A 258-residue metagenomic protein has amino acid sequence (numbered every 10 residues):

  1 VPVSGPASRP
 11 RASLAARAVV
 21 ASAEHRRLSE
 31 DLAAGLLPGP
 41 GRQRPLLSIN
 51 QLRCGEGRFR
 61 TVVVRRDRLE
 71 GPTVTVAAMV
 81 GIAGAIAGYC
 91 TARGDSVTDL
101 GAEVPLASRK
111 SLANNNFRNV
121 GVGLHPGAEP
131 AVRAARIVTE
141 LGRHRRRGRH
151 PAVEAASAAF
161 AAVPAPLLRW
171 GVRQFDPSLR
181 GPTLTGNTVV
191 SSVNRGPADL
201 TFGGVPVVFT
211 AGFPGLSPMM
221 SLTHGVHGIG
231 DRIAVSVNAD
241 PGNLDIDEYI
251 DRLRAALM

Functional and structural regions predicted by a protein language model:
V1-A198, F202, V208-T210, P214-S217 (+1 more regions): Soluble acyl-CoA-dependent acyltransferase catalytic core bearing the H(X)4D motif
M219-M258: Extended, hydrophobic beta-loop-alpha segments that form or line the acyl/peptidyl-thioester binding and transfer paths
